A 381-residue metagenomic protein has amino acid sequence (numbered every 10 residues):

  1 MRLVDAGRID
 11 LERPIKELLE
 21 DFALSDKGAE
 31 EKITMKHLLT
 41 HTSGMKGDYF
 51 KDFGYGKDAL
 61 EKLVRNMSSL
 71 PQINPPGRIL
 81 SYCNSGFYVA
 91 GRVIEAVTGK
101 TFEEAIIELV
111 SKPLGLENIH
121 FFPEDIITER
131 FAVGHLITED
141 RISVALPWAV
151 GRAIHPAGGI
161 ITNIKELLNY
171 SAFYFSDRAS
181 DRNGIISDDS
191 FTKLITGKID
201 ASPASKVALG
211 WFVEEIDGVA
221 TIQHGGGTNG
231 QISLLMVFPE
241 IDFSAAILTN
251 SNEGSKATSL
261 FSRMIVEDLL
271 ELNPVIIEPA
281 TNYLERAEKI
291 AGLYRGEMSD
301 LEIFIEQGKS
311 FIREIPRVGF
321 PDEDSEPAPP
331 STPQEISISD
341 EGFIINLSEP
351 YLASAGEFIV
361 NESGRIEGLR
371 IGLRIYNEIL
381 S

Functional and structural regions predicted by a protein language model:
L3-K46, F50, S68-P71, R92 (+2 more regions): Active-site helix/loop module of the DD-peptidase/beta-lactamase fold, centered on the serine-lysine SxxK catalytic
D10, D26-K32, I73-N74, I126-T128 (+4 more regions): Extracellular/periplasmic catalytic domains that process cell-envelope and extracellular macromolecules
E61-I73, T138-R152: The feature captures the short pre-catalytic strand/loop hairpin that immediately precedes and shapes the active-site
I79-Y82: Cytochrome P450
G86-Y88: Active-site-proximal cofactor/substrate-binding loop regions of enzyme domains
E95, K100, E104-E108, K112 (+1 more regions): Catalytic loop of the DD-peptidase/beta-lactamase superfamily, centered on the K-T-G motif and neighboring
R130-R141, A157, I161: N-terminal low-complexity, intrinsically disordered tails enriched in Ser/Pro/Gly and acidic/polar residues
